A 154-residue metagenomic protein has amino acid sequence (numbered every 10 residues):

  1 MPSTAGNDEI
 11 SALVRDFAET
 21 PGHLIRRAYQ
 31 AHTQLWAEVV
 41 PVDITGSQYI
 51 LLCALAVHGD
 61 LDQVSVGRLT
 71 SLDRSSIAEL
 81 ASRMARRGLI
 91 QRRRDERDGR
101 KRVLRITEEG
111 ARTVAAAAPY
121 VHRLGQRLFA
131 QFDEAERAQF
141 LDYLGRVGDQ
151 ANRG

Functional and structural regions predicted by a protein language model:
M1-D16, A135-G154: C-terminal regulatory/oligomerization modules of transcriptional regulators
M1-V42, I106-E108: N-terminal leader segment of winged-helix/HTH proteins
T4-A5, T33, D60, S82-D142: Charged, amphipathic alpha-helical coiled-coil/dimerization segments
D16, T20, L24, I50 (+3 more regions): Amphipathic alpha-helical recognition patches that constitute DNA-binding helices
H23, Q30-S76, R87: N-terminal helix-turn-helix DNA-binding core of bacterial DNA-binding proteins
V57, Q91, A116, R146 (+1 more regions): Conserved amphipathic alpha-helical interaction elements at protein-protein interfaces in regulatory, energy-coupling
